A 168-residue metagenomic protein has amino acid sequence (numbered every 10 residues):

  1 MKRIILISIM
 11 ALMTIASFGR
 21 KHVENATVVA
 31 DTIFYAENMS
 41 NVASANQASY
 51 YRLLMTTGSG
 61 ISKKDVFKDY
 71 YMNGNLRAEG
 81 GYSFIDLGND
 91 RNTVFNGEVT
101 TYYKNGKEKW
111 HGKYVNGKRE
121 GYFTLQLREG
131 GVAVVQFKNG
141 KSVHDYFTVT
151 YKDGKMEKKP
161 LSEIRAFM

Functional and structural regions predicted by a protein language model:
M1-E24: Bacterial Sec-dependent N-terminal signal peptides
S17-M168: Glycine/tyrosine- and acidic-biased, solvent-exposed loop/turn segments at the edges of beta-strands
